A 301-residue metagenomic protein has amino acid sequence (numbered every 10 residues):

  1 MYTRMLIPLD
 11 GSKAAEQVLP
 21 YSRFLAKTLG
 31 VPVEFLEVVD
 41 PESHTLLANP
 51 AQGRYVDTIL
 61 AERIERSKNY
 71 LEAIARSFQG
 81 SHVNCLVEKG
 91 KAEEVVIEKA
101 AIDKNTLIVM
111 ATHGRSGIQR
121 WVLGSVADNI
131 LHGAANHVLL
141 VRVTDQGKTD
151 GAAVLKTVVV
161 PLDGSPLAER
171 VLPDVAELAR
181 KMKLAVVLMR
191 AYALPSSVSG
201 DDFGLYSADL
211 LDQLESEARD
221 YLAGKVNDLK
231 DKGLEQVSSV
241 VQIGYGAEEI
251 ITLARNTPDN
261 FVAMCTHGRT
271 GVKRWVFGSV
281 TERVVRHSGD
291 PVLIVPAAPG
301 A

Functional and structural regions predicted by a protein language model:
M1, S43, A73-I108, N227-V262 (+1 more regions): Structural beta-alpha unit
M1-G53, V154-Y206, E215, K230-K232 (+2 more regions): Small/aliphatic-rich secondary-structure junction motif
L19, L71, I118, I130 (+3 more regions): Fold-core signature of tandem repeat domains
F24-T28, I97-K148, T252-A301: Gly/Ser-rich helix-loop-strand patches that form or flank binding pockets for ribonucleotide-derived cofactors
P32, H82-N84, H137, A185 (+2 more regions): Conserved beta-strand segments of alpha/beta enzyme cores
L36, Y55, I59-L60, Y70 (+6 more regions): Activation on folded, globular domain regions of eukaryotic proteins
R54-N69, Y206-D220: A short acidic, glycine-rich active-site loop that binds or catalyzes chemistry on phosphate/adenosine moieties
